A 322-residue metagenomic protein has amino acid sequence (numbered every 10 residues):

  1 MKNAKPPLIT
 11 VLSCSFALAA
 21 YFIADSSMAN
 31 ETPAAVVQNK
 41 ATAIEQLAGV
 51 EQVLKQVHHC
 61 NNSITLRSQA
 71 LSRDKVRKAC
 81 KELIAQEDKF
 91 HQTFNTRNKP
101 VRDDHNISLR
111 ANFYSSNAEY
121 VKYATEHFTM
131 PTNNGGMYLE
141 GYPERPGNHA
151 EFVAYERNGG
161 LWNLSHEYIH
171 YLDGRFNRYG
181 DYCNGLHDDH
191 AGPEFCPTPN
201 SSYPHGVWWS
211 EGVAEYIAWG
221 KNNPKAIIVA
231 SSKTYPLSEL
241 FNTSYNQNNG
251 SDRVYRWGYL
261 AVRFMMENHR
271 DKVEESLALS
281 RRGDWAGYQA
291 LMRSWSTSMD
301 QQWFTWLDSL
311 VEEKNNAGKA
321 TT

Functional and structural regions predicted by a protein language model:
K2-V11: Bacterial N-terminal signal peptides that target proteins for export
V11-S13, A17: Sec-dependent N-terminal signal peptides
A17-D25: C-terminal segment of classical bacterial N-terminal signal peptides
A24-A150, L240-G258, E267, D271 (+2 more regions): Non-catalytic architectural context of zinc metalloproteases
Q86-F94, F113, Y168, L172-F176 (+5 more regions): Sec/Tat-exported extracytoplasmic proteins
E140-I227: Zinc-dependent metallopeptidase catalytic helix centered on the HExxH motif and its immediate flanking segment
H205-W208, V213-K225, A230-Q301: Active-site-proximal alpha-helical
M299-T322: Long, charge-rich low-complexity segments
